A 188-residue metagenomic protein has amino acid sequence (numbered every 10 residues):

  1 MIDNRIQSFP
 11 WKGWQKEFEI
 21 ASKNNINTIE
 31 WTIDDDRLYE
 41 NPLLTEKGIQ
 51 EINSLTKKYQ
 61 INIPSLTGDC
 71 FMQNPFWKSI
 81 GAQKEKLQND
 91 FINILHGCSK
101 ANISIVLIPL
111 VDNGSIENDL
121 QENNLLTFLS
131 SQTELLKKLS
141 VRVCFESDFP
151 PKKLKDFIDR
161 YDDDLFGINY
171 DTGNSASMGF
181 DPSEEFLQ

Functional and structural regions predicted by a protein language model:
M1-I6, T32-D36, G68-F71, V111-N113 (+3 more regions): Active-site beta-loop-alpha junctions enriched in small/polar residues
M1-S99, K155, D163: N-terminal pre-domain/capping segments
I29-E30, P64, V106-I108, V143: Hydrophobic residues within beta-strands of alpha/beta enzymes
R37, W77-Q83, N113-L120, L139-V143: Surface-exposed cleft-lining segments at the edges of enzyme active sites
L44-Q50, K84-F91, L120-L129, F180-L187: Charged helix-capping and loop-helix junction motifs
Y59-I61, I103-S104, V141: A short helix->loop->beta-strand "cap" motif at the edges of active sites that frequently abuts
L66, L126-Q188: Acidic/histidine-rich catalytic cores of soluble enzymes
C98-N118, C144-D148: Active-site groove signature of glycoside hydrolases
